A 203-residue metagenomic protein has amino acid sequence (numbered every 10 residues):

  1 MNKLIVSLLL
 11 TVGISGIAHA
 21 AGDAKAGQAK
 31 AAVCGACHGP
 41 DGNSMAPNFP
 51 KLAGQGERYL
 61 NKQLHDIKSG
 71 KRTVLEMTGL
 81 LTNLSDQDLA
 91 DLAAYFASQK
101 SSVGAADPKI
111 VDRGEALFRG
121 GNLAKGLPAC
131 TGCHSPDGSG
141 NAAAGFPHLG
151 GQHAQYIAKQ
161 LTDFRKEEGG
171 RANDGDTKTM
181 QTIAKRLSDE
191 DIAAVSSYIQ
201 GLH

Functional and structural regions predicted by a protein language model:
M1-L4: Positively charged n-region of N-terminal signal peptides that target proteins for export
S7-S15: Bacterial N-terminal signal peptides
S15-A31, M45-N48, S98-A124: Electrostatic cytochrome c docking/interface patches
D23, K30, G56, Q63 (+6 more regions): Stable alpha-helical elements in mature extracytoplasmic
A24, Q28-S69: The feature marks the first
K25-A32, E57, N61, R119-T131 (+1 more regions): Sequence context surrounding c-type heme c attachment/ligation sites in exported
C34-P40, L92, L127-G138, V195: The canonical Cys-X-X-Cys-His
M45-K51, D66-D107, A142-H148, E167-A193 (+1 more regions): Axial heme c-ligation environment in periplasmic c-type cytochrome domains
